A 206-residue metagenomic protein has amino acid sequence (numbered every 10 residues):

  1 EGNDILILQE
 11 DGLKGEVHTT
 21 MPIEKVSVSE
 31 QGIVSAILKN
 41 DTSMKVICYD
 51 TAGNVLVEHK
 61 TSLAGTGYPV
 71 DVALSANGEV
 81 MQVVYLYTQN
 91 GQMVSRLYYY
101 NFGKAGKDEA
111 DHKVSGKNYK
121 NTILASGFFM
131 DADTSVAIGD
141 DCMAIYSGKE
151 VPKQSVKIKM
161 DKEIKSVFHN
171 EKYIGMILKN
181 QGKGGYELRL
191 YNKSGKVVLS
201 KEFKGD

Functional and structural regions predicted by a protein language model:
E1, D11-H18, V55-S62, K107-N118 (+2 more regions): A short beta-strand motif characteristic of beta-propeller blades
G2-K25, L124-A125, K165-S166, N170 (+1 more regions): Structured, soluble extracytoplasmic/luminal domains of envelope-associated proteins
N3-I7, T42-C48, Q89-N101, D140-S147 (+1 more regions): Structural motif
L8, V28, Y49, L74 (+4 more regions): Hydrophobic alpha-helical segments, especially N-terminal targeting/anchoring helices
E10-D11, Q31, T51-A52, L86 (+1 more regions): Solvent-exposed coil/turn segments that connect beta secondary-structure elements in extracytoplasmic/periplasmic
M21-E30, G65-L74, G116-M130, M160-K172 (+1 more regions): Repeated scaffold domains used in trafficking and secretory/extracellular systems, primarily beta-propellers
V34-A137: Solenoidal tandem-repeat scaffolds enriched in leucines and small polar residues
G139-D206: Intrinsically disordered, low-complexity segments enriched in Gly and acidic/Ser/Thr residues that form flexible
